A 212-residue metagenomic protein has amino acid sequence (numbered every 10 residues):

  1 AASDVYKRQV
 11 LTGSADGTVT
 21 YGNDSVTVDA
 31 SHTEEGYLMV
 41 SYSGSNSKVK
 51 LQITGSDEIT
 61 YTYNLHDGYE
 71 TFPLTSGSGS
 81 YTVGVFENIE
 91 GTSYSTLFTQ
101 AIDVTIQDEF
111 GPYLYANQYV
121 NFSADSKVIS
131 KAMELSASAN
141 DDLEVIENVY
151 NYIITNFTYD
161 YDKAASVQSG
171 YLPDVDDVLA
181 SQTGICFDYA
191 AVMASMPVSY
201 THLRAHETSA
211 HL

Functional and structural regions predicted by a protein language model:
A2-Q9, T201-T208: Conserved small/polar residues in nucleotide/adenosyl-binding loops
S3-E109: Beta-strand-enriched, solvent-exposed domains that form extended recognition/catalytic surfaces
I102-F122: Extracellular beta-sheet/turn segments enriched in Thr/Pro/Gly and aliphatic residues
A116-S181: Secondary-structure boundary elements
S138-D141, M196-Y200: Secondary-structure boundary elements
V145, V149, Q182-P197: Active-site nucleophilic cysteine motif
K163, V167-Q168, M193, P197 (+2 more regions): Mature, folded catalytic cores of secreted/periplasmic enzymes
D177-A180, I185, R204, S209-L212: Peptidoglycan cell-wall recognition and remodeling modules
